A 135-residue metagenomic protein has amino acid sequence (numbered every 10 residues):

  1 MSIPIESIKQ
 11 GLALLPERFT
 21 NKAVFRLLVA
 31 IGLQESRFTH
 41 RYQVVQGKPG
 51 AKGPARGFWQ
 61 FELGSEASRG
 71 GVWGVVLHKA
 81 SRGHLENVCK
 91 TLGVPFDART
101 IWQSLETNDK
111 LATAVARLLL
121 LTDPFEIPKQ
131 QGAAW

Functional and structural regions predicted by a protein language model:
S2-S7, G11, L33-F125: Peptidoglycan-targeting cell-wall enzymes and recognition modules
L14-K22: Helix-loop segments that flank and shape redox-cofactor active sites
K22-A30, G132-W135: Alpha-helical scaffolds flanking conserved acidic
F125-G132: Short, solvent-exposed secondary-structure capping/transition elements
